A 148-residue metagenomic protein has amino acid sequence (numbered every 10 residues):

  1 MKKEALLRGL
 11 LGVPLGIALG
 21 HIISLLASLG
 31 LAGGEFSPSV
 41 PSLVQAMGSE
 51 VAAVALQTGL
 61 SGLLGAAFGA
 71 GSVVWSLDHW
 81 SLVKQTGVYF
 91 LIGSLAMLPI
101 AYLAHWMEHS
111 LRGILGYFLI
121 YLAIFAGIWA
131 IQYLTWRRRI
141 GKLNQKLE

Functional and structural regions predicted by a protein language model:
K3, L7-S28: N-terminal signal-anchor transmembrane alpha helix
G9, V13, G62, F90-L91 (+4 more regions): Residue-level signature of the transmembrane alpha-helical core of multi-pass small-molecule transporters
L19-G30, A67-W75, L95-A104, G127 (+2 more regions): Alpha-helical membrane-inserting segments
G34-V51: Perimembrane loop-to-helix junctions flanking transmembrane segments
M47-L63: A loop-to-helix transmembrane entry motif
S72-I92: Loop-to-transmembrane helix junctions at the membrane interface
T86-Y117: Hydrophobic alpha-helical transmembrane segments of integral membrane proteins
W106-E148: Alpha-helical transmembrane segments of multi-pass integral membrane proteins, characterized by long hydrophobic
